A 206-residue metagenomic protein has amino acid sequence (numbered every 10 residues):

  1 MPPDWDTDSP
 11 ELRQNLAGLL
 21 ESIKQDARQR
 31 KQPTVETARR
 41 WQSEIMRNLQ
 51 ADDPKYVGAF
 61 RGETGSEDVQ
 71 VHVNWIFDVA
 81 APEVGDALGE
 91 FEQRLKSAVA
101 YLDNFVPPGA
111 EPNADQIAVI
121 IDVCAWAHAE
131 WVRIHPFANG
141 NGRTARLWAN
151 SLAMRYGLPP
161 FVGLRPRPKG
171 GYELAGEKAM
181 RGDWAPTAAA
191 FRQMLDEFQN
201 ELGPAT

Functional and structural regions predicted by a protein language model:
M1-N139, R143-T206: FIC/Doc superfamily catalytic core
